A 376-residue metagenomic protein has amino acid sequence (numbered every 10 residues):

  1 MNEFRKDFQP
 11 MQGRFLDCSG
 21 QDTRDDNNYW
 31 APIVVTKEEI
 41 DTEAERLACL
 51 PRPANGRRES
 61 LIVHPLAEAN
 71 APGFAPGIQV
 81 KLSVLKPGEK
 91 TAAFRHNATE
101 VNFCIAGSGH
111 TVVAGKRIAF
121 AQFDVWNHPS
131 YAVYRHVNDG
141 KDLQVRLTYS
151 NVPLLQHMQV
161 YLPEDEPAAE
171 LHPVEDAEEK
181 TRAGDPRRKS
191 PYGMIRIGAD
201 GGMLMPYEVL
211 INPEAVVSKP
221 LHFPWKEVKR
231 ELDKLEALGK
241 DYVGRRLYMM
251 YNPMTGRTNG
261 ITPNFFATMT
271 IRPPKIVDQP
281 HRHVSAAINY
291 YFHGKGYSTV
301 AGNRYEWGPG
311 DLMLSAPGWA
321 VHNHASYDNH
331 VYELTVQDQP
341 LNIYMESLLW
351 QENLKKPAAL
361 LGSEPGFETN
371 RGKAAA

Functional and structural regions predicted by a protein language model:
M1-A75, V174-N264, L360-A376: A short, N-terminal "cap"/entry segment at the start of jelly-roll beta-barrel domains of the cupin/DSBH fold
Q12, T23, N70-A75, E89-N97 (+5 more regions): Short, low-complexity cationic-aromatic patches
S60-A69, Q79-H96, M249-G256, F266-R282 (+2 more regions): Conserved short histidine dyad/triad with adjacent acidic residue
K86, K90-D124, H128-A132, V137 (+1 more regions): A short beta-strand-loop-beta hairpin characteristic of the jelly-roll/cupin
F123-V125, P167-L171, K295, R304-L314 (+4 more regions): Short amphipathic alpha-helical linker/capping segments at the junctions of internal repeats and modular domains
S130-H157, P317-E346: Ligand-binding loop in jelly-roll beta-barrel domains
Y131, H136-S190: Contiguous mid-protein beta-loop-alpha structural module that forms a pocket-lining wall or clamp of enzyme active
G256, T268-T335: Extended hydrophobic/aromatic segments used for targeting, binding, or gating
